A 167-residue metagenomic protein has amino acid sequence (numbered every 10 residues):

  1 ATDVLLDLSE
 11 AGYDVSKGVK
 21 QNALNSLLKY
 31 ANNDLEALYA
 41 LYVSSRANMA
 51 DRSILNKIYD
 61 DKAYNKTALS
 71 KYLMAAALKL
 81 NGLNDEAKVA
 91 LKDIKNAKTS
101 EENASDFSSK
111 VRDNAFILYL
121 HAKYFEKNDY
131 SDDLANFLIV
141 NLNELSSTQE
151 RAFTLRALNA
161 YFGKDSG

Functional and structural regions predicted by a protein language model:
T2-G167: Large, well-folded core regions of big proteins
